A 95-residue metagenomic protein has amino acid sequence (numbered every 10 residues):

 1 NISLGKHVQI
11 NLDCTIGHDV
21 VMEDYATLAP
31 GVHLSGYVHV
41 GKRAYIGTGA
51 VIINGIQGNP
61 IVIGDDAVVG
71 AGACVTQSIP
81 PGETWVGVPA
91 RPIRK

Functional and structural regions predicted by a protein language model:
I2-G87, R91-I93: Structural signal for interior beta-strand "rungs" in well-ordered beta-sheet cores of soluble enzyme domains
